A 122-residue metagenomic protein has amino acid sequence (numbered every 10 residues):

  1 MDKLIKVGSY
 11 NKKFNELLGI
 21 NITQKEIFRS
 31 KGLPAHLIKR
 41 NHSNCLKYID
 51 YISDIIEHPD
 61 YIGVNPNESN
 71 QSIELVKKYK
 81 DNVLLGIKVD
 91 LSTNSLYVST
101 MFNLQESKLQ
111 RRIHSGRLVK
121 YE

Functional and structural regions predicted by a protein language model:
M1-E122: Ribonuclease/tRNase effector modules and their secretory precursors
